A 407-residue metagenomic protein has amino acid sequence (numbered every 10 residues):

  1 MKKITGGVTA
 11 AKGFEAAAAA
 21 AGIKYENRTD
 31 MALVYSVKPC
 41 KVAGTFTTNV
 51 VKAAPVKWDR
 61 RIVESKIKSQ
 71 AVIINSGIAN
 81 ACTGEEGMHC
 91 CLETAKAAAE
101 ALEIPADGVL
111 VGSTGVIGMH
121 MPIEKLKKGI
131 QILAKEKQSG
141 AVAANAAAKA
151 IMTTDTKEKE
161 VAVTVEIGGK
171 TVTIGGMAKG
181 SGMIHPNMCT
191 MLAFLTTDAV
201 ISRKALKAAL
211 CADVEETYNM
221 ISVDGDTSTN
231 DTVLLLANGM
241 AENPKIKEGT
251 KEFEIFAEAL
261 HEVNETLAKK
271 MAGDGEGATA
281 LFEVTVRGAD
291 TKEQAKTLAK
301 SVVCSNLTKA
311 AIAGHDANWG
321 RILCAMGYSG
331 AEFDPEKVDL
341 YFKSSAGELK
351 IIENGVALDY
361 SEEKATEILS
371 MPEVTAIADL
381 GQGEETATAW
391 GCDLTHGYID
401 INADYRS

Functional and structural regions predicted by a protein language model:
M1-N75, A79-H89, A99-S407: A structural signal for small-residue-enriched, beta-sheet-centric alpha/beta enzyme cores and oligomeric scaffold folds
A95: Generic structural marker for isolated residues within well-ordered, non-membrane alpha-helices of soluble domains
